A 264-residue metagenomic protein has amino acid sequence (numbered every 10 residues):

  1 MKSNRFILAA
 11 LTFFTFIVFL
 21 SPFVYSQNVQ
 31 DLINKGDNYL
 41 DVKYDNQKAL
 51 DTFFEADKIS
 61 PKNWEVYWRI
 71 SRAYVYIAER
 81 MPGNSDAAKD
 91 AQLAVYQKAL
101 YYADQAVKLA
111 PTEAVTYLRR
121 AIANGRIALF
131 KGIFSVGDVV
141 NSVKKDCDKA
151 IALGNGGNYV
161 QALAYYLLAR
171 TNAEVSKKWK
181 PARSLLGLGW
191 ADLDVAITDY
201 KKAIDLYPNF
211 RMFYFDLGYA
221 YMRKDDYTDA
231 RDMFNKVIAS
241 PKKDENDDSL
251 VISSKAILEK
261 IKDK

Functional and structural regions predicted by a protein language model:
A9-S21: Bacterial N-terminal signal peptides
P22-S26: Sec/Tat signal peptide C-region and signal peptidase I cleavage site
N28-K58, E65: Start-of-domain marker
V29-Q30, Y159-A162, A182, K236-K264: Terminal, low-structured helical/coil segments at or just beyond the last alpha-helical repeat
N34-K35, R69, Y76, R119 (+5 more regions): "A position-specific structural signal for the A-helix of alpha-solenoid helical repeats
Y39-K48, T52, A73-T112, I122-G157 (+4 more regions): Short coil/linker segments at helix-helix boundaries
V66, T116, V160-A164, F213 (+1 more regions): TPR alpha-solenoid repeat register
